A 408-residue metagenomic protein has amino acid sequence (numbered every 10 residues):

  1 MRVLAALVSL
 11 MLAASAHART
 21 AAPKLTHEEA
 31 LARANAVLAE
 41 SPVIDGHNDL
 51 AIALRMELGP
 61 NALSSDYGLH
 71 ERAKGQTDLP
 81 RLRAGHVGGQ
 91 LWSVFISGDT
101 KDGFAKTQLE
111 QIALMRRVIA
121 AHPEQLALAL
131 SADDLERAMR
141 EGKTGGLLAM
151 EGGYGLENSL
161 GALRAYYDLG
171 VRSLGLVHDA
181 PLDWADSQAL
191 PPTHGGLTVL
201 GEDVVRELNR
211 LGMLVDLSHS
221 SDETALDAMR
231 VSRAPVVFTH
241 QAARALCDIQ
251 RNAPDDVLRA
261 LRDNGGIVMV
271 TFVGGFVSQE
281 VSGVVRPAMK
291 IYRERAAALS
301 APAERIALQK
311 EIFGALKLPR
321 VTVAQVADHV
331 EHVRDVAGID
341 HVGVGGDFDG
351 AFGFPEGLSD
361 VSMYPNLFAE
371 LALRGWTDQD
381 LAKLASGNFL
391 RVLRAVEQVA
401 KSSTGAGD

Functional and structural regions predicted by a protein language model:
A5-S15: Bacterial N-terminal signal peptides
H17-G195, D248-D408: N-terminal hydrophobic targeting/anchoring segments and the immediately downstream early-domain regions of hydrolases
V43-L50, S220, F238-A242: Histidine-centered catalytic micro-motifs
S159-L163, T224-A234: Distinct, well-ordered alpha-helical segments
H194-R210, A228-F238, E370: Alpha-helix-loop-beta-strand connector modules within alpha/beta enzyme cores
V204-D227, D255-D263, H332: Substrate-binding cleft of carbohydrate-active enzyme catalytic domains
A245: Active-site environment of non-heme Fe oxygenases that use a 2-His-1-carboxylate facial triad
